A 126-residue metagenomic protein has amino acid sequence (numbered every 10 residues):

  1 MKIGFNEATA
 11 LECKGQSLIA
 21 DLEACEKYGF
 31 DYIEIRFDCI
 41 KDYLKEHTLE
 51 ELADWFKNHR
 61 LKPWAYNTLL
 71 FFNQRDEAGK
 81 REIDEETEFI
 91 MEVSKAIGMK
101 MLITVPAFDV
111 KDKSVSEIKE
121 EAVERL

Functional and structural regions predicted by a protein language model:
M1-K100, E117-E124: N-terminal pre-domain/capping segments
P106-V115: Active-site-proximal beta-alpha loop/turn segments in soluble metabolic enzymes
